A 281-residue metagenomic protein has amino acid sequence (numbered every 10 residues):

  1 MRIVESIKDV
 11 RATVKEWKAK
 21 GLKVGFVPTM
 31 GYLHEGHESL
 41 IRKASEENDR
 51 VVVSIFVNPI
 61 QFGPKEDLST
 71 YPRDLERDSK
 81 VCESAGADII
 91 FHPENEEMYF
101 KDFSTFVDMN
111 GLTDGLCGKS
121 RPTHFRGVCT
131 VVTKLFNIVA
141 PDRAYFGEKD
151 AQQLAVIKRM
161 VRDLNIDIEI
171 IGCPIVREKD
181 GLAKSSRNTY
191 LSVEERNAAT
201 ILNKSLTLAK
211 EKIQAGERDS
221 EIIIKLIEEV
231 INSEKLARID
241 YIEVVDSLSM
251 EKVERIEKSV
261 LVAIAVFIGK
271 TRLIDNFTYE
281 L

Functional and structural regions predicted by a protein language model:
R2-L236, V245-S247: Nucleotidyltransferase catalytic core that binds NTPs
L226-L281: Phosphate/ribose-recognition catalytic cores of enzymes acting on nucleotide-derived substrates
